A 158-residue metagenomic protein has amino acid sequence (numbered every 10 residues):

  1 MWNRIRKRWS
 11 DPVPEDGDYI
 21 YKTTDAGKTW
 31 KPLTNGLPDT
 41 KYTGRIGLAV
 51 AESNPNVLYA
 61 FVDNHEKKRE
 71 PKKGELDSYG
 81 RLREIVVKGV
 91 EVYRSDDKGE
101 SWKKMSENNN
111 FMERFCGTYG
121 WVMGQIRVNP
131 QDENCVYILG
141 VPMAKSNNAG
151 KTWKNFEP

Functional and structural regions predicted by a protein language model:
M1-P158: Beta-propeller blade termini and top-face loops
